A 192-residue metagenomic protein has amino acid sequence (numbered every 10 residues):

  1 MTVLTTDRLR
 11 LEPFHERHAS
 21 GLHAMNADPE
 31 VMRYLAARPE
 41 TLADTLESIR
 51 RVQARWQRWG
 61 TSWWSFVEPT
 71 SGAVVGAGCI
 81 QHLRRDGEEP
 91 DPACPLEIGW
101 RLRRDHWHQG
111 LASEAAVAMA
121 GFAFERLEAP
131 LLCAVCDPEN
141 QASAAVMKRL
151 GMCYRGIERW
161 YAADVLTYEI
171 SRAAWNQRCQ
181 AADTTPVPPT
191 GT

Functional and structural regions predicted by a protein language model:
M1-Y34, D44-R50, S65-T192: Acyl-donor (CoA/ACP) binding surface of acyl/acetyltransferases
V52-S65: A short helix-loop-beta-strand connector motif used in the catalytic cores of GNAT acetyltransferases and, in some
